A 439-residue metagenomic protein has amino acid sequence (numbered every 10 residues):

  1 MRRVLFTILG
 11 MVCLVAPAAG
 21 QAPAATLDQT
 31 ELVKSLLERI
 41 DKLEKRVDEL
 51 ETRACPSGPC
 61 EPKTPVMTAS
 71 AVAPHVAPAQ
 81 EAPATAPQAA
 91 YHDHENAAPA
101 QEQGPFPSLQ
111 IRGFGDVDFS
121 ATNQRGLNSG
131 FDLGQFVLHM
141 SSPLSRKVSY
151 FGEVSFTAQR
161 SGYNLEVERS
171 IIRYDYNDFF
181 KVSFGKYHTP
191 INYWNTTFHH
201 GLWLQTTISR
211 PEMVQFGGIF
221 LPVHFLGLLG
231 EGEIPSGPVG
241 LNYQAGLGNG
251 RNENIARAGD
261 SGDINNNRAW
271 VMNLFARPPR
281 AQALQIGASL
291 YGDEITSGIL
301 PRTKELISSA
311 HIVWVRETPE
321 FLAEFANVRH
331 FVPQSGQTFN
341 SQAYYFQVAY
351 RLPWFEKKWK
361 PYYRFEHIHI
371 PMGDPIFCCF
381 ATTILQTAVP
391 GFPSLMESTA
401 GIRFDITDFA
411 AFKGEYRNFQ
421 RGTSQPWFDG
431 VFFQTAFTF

Functional and structural regions predicted by a protein language model:
M1-V4: Positively charged n-region of N-terminal signal peptides that target proteins for export
F6-A16: Bacterial N-terminal signal peptides
G20-F119: N-terminal periplasmic/intermembrane-space "pro-region" immediately following the signal or transit peptide
N96-E253, N266-V271, F275-Q285, Y345-R351 (+2 more regions): Outer membrane beta-barrel
R125, S170-D175, S183, L202-W203 (+1 more regions): Outer-membrane beta-barrel pore domains
G246-S261, Y291-S297: Active-site-proximal beta-alpha loop/turn segments in soluble metabolic enzymes
G259-N267, T303: Interfacial loop-to-helix transition and helix-capping segments at the boundaries of transmembrane helices
